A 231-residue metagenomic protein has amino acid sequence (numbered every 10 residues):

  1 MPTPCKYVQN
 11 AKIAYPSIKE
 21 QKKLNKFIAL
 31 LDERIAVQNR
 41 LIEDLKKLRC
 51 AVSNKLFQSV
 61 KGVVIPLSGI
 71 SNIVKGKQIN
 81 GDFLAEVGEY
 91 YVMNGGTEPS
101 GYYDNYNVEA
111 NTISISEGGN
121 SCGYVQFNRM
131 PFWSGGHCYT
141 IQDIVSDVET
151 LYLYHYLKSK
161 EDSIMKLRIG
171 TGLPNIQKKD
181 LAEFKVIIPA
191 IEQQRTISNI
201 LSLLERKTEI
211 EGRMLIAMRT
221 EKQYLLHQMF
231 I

Functional and structural regions predicted by a protein language model:
M1-K19, F132-C138, I169-E192: A short glycine-rich beta-alpha junction/loop motif
K6, I65-S68, G96, L167 (+1 more regions): Structural detector for helix-capping/boundary residues
Y7, F27, D44, E89 (+5 more regions): Residue-level recognition of specific faces of alpha-helices
Y15-I65, K185-I231: Amphipathic alpha-helical coiled-coil/heptad-repeat segments
K55-Q78, F83-G95: Non-catalytic DNA-recognition/assembly elements of restriction-modification systems
S71, N94-T97, G119, V145: Short, flexible loop/turn elements at secondary-structure junctions
Q78-D82, P99-S134, V148-H155, D162-R168: Short, ligand-facing micro-motifs at secondary-structure edges
I141: Extended Lys/Arg-rich polyanion-binding regions
